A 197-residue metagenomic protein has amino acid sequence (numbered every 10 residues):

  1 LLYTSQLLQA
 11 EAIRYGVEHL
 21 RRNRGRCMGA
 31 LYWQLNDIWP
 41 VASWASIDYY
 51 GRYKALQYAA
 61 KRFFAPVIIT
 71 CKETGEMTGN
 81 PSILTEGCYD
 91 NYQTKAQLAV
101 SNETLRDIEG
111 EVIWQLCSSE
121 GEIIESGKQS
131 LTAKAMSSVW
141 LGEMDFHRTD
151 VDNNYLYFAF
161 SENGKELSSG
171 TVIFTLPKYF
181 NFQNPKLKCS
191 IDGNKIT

Functional and structural regions predicted by a protein language model:
L1-I108: Substrate-binding clefts and catalytic carboxylate motifs of secreted carbohydrate-active enzymes
Y3-S5, I47-D48, E86-C88, S130-A135 (+2 more regions): Short, contiguous acidic/charged loop-to-helix segments that flank catalytic cores in large enzymes
A42-S43, I47, G127-Q129, G170: Short hydrophobic alpha-helix segments
F63-C71, G79-I83, L167-G193: Long, low-complexity ectodomains and other extracytoplasmic segments of secretory-pathway proteins
L98, N194-I196: Hydrophobic residues embedded in beta-strands of well-ordered beta-sheets
A99-V100, Q115, S138-K186: Terminal connector regions
E111-N154, T197: Intrinsically disordered, low-complexity Pro/Gly/Ser/Thr-rich segments with frequent PxxP/GP/PP motifs and embedded
